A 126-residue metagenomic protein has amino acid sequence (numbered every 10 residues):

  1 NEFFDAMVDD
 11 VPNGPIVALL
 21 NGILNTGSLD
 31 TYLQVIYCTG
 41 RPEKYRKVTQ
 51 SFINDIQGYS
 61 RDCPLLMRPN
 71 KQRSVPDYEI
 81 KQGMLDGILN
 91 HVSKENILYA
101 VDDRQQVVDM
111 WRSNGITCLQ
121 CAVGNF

Functional and structural regions predicted by a protein language model:
N1-E2, L119: Basic, amphipathic juxtamembrane/active-site segments that coordinate anionic phosphate or diphosphate groups
E2-I36, E43-Q50, E79: Short, acidic loop-to-helix structural element flanking the phosphoryl-transfer center in phosphate-processing enzymes
A18-G22, F52, V107-N114: A short acidic, amphipathic alpha-helical/loop segment
G22, T26-D30, I56, H91-V92 (+1 more regions): Alpha-helix C-cap/termination motif
Y32-V35, P64, I97, T117: Residues at the starts of beta-strands that form the adenosine-phosphate
Y37-T39, A100: Structural beta-sheet core signal
E43-L98: Substrate-recognition "cap/lid" segment bordering the active-site pocket of phosphatases
L85, E95-F126: Acidic, Mg2+-coordinating phosphoryl-transfer loop and its flanking beta/alpha structural elements, shared across
